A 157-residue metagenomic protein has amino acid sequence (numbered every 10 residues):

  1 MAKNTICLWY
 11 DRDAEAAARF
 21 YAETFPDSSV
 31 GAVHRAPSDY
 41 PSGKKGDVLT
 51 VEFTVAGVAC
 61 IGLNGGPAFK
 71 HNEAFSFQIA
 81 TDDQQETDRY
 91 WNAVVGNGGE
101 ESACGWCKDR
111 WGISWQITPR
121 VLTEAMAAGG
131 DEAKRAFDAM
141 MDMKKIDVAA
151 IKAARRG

Functional and structural regions predicted by a protein language model:
T5-C7, T50, S76-Q78: Short aromatic/hydrophobic contact patches that present stacked aromatics for nucleic-acid/ligand binding
C7, V121-T123, A133: Conserved "turn/edge" positions that cap or connect secondary-structure elements within repeat/scaffolded domains
L8-G57: Core segments of cupin and vicinal oxygen chelate
T24, V55-A59, K70-H71, F75-T123 (+2 more regions): Vicinal oxygen chelate
Y40-S42, E73-F75, R156-G157: A charge-rich, low-complexity, intrinsically flexible signal that marks solvent-exposed coils, linkers, repeats
G43-L49, F69-H71, E132: A generic structural micro-feature
D131-G157: C-terminal cap/linker of serine protease catalytic domains
